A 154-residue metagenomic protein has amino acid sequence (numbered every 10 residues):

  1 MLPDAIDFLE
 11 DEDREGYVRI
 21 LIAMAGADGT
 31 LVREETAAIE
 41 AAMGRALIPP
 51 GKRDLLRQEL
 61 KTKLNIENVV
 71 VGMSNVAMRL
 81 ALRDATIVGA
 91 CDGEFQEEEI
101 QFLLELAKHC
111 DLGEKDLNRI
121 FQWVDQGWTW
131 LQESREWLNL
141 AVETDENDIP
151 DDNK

Functional and structural regions predicted by a protein language model:
M1-K154: Small-residue-enriched hydrophobic alpha-helices in membranes
